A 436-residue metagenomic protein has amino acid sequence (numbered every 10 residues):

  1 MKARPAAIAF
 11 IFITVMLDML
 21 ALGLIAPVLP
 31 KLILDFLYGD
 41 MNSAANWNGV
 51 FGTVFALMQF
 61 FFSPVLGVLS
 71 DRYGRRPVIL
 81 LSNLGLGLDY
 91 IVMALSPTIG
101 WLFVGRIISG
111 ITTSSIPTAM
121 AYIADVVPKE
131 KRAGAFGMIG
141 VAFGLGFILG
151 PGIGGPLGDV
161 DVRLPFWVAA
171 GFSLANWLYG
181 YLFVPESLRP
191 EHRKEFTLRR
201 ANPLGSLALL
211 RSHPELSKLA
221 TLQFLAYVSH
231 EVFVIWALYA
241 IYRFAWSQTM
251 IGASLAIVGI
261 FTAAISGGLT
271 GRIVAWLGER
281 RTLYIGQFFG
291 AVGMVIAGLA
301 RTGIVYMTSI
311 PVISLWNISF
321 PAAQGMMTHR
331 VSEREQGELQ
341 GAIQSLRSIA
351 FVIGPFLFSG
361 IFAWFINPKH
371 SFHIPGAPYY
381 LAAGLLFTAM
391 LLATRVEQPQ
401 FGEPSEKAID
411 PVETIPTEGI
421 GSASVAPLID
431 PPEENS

Functional and structural regions predicted by a protein language model:
M1-P5, P185-L222, Y242-R243, P404 (+1 more regions): Juxtamembrane intracellular "pre-TM" segments in multi-pass secondary transporters
V28-A45, V234-I251: Short amphipathic helix-loop junctions that connect adjacent transmembrane helices in Major Facilitator Superfamily/SLC
F62-G74, I265-E279: Helix-to-loop junctions at the C-terminal end of transmembrane segments in multipass secondary transporters
G74, L95-G100, T112, A245 (+1 more regions): Helix-breaking motifs and short loop linkers at transmembrane-helix boundaries and internal kinks in secondary membrane
P77-V92, R281-I296: Structural signature of the two symmetry-related core transmembrane helices
G105-G144: Cytoplasmic helix-loop-helix junction between adjacent transmembrane helices in 12-TM secondary transporters
G158-G171, G360-L386: A membrane-interface helix-boundary motif in multi-pass transporters
W177-F183, Y380-P411: Multi-pass alpha-helical transporter architecture, strongest for 12-TM Major Facilitator/SLC carriers used
